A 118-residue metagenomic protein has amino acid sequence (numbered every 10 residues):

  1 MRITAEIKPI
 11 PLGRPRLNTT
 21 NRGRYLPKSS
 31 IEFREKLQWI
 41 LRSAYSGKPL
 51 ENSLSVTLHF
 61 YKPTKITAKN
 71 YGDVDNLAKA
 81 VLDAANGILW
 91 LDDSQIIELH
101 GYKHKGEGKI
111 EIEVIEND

Functional and structural regions predicted by a protein language model:
M1-D118: Acidic, proline/glycine-enriched N-terminal capping motif
